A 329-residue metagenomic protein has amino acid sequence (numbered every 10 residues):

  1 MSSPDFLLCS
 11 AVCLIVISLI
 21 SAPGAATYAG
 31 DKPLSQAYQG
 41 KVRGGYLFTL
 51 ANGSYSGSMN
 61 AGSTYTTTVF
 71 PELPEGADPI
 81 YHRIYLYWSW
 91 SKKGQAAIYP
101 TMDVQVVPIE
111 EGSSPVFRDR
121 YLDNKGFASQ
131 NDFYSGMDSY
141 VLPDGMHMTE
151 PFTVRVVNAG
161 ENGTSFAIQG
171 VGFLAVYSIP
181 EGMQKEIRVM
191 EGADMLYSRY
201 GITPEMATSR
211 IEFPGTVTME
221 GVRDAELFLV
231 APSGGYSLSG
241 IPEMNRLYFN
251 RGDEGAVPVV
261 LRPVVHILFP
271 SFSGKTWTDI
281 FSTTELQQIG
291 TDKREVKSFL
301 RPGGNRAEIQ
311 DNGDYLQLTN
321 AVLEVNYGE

Functional and structural regions predicted by a protein language model:
M1-A11: Bacterial N-terminal signal peptides that target proteins for export
S10-S21: Bacterial N-terminal signal peptides
G24-E329: Disulfide-rich extracellular domains of secreted proteins
